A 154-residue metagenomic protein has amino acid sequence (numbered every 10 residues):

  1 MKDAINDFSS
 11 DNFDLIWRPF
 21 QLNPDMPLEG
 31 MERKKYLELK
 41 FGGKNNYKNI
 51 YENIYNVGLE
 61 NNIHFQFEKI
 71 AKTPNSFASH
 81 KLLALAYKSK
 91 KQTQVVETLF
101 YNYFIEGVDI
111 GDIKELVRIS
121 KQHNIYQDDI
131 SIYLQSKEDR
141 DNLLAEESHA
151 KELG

Functional and structural regions predicted by a protein language model:
M1-F13, W17, L83-G154: C-terminal cap of thioredoxin/glutaredoxin-like
K2-Y103: Structural alpha/beta surface segment adjacent to cysteine/selenocysteine redox centers across thiol/disulfide enzymes
